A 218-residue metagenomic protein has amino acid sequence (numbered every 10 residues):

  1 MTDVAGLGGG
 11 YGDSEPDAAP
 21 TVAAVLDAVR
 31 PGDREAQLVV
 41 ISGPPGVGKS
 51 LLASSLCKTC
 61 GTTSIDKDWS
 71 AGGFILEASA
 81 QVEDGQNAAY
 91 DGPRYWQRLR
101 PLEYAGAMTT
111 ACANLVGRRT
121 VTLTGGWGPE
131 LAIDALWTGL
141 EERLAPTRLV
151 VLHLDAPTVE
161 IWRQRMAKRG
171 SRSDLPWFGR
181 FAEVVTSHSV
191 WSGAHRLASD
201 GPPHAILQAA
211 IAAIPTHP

Functional and structural regions predicted by a protein language model:
M1-Q37: Extreme N-terminal, non-catalytic leader segments that precede Walker-type/kinase nucleotide-binding cores
I41: Hydrophobic anchor at the beta1->P-loop junction of P-loop NTPases
P45: The conserved Walker
G48: Conserved glycine(s) of the Walker
S54, K58-A105: Conserved substrate/cofactor phosphate-moiety recognition/catalytic segment in nucleotide-dependent phosphotransferases
Y95-A145: Glycine-rich phosphate-binding loop used to anchor ATP phosphates in small-molecule kinases, encompassing both
L144-M166: Conserved phosphate-donor/acceptor-positioning beta-strand/loop module used by diverse small-molecule
R165-I211, P218: Small-molecule kinase domains that catalyze NTP-dependent phosphoryl transfer to phosphate-bearing small molecules
